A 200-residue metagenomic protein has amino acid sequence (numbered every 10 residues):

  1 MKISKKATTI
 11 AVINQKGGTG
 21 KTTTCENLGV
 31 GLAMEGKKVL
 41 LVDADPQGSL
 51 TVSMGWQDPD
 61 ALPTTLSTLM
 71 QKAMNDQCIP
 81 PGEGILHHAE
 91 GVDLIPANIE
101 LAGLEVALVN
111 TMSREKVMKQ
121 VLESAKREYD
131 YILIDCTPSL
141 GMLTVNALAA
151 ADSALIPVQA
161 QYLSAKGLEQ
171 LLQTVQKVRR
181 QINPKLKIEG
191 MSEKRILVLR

Functional and structural regions predicted by a protein language model:
M1-R200: P-loop NTP-binding core
